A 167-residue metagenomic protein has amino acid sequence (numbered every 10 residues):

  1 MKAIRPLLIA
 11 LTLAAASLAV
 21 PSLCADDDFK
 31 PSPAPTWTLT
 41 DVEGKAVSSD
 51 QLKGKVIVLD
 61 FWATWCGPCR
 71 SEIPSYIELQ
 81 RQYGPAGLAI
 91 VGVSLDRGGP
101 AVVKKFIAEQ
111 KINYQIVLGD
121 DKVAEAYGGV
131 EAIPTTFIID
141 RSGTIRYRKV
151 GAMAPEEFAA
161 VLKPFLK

Functional and structural regions predicted by a protein language model:
M1-P6, K167: Positively charged n-region of N-terminal signal peptides that target proteins for export
I9-A19: Bacterial N-terminal signal peptides
L23-D50: N-terminal "domain-start" segment that seeds a small globular fold
A34-P35, I57, I133-P134: Short loop/turn microsegments at loop-to-beta-strand junctions
S48-G67: Short active-site neighborhood of thiol/selenol oxidoreductases, capturing the structured segment around
R70-Q110, G119-A126: Structural microenvironment flanking redox-active thiols in thiol-disulfide oxidoreductases
K105-N113, L118-K163: Thiol/disulfide oxidoreductase modules built on the thioredoxin-like
